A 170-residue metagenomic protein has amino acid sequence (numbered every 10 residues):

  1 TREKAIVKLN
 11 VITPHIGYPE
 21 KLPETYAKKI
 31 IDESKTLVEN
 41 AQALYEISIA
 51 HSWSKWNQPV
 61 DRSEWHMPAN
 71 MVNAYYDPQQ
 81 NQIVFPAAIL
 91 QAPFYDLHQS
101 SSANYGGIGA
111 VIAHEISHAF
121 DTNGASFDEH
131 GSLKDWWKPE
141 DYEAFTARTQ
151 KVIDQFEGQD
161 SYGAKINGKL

Functional and structural regions predicted by a protein language model:
T1-K169: Intrinsically disordered, low-complexity linker/terminal regions across diverse proteins
